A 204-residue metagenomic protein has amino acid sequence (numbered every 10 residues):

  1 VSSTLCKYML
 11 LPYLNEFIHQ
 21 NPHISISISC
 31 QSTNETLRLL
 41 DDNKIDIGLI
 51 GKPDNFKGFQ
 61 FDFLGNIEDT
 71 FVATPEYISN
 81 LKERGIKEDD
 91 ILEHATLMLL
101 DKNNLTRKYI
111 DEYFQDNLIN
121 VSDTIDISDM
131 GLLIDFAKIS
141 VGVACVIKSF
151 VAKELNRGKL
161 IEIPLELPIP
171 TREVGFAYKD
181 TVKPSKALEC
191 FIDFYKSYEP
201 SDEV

Functional and structural regions predicted by a protein language model:
V1-K57, I127: Central regulatory/effector-binding core of bacterial HTH transcription factors
M9, I163-V204: A late-sequence structural motif
L14-Q20, E88-D89, R107-N120: Ligand-binding cleft/hinge of the Venus flytrap
S32-T33, D41, G51, D111-E112 (+1 more regions): Hydrophobic hinge/microswitch elements
L40, F71-V72, F176: Intrinsically disordered, acidic Ser/Thr/Pro-rich N-terminal transactivation domains of bZIP transcription factors
F59-M98: Flexible hinge/capping segments at coil-to-helix
Q60-T70, R157-T171: Short beta-strand->loop
S79-K82, H94-N117, S185-K186, I192 (+1 more regions): Secondary-structure junction motif
